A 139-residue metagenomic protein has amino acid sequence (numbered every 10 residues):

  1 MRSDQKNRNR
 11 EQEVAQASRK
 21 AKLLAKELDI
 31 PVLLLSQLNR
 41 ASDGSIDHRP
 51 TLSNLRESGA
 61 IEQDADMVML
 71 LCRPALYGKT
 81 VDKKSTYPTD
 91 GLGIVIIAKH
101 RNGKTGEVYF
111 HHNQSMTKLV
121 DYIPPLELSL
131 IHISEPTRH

Functional and structural regions predicted by a protein language model:
M1-S3: Short acidic catalytic loops
K6-R8, Q12, Q16-D29, A41-L130 (+1 more regions): C-terminal regions of RecA-like/P-loop NTPase motor modules
P31-S36: Structural recognition of the conserved hydrophobic beta-strand(s) that form the central parallel beta-sheet of P-loop
E135-H139: Short "domain-exit" segments at the C-terminal end of structured domains
